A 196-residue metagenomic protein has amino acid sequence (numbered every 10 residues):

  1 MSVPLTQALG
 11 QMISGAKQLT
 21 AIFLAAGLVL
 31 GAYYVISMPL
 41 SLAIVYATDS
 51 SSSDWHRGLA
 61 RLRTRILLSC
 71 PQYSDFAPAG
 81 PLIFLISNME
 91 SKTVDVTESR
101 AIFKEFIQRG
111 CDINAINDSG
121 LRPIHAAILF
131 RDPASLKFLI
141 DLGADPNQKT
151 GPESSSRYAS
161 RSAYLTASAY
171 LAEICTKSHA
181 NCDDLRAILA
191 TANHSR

Functional and structural regions predicted by a protein language model:
M1-S14: N-terminal Lys/Arg-rich, disordered targeting/topogenic segments
A16-S41: Hydrophobic membrane-insertion alpha-helices, especially the h-region of bacterial N-terminal signal peptides
L40-T97, I116-A126, K149-A172: Ankyrin-repeat boundary/"N-cap" motif
T166-R196: Terminal, low-structured helical/coil segments at or just beyond the last alpha-helical repeat
